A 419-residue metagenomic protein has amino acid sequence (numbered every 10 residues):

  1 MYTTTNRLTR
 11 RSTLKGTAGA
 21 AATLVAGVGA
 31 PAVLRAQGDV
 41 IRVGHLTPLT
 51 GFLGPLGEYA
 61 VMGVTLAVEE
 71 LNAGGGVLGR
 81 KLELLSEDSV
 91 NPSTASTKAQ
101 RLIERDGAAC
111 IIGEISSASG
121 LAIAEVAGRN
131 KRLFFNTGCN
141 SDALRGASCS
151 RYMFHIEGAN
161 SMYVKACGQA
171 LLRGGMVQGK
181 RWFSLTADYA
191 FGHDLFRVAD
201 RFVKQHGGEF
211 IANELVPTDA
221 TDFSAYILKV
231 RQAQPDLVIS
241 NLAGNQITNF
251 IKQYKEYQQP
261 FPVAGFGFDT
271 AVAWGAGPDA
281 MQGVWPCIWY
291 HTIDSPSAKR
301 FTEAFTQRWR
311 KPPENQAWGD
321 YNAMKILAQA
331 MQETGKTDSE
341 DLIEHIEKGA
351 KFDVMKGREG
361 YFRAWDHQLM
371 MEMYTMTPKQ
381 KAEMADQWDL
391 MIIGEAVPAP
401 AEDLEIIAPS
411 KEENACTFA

Functional and structural regions predicted by a protein language model:
M1-S12, G19-A26: N-terminal secretory signal peptides
V33-H45, G76-K81, G175-K180: Immediate post-signal peptide segment of exported/extracytoplasmic ligand-binding proteins
G44-G63, E87-S93, I115-S116, L185-H193 (+1 more regions): Extracytoplasmic "Venus flytrap"
G54-L78, D200-F202: Short, polar/charged alpha-helical segment
P55-A60, G76-G146, I156, V216-F223 (+1 more regions): Beta-alpha junction/loop-to-helix N-cap segments that form part of ligand/metal-binding clefts
A108-N213, P262-W285: Extracytoplasmic ligand/sensor domains, especially the bilobed periplasmic-binding protein
S150, Q253-N322, Q332-G335, D389-F418: Extracellular/periplasmic periplasmic-binding protein-like sensory domains
Q307-A317, A328-E395, F418: Segments of small-molecule ligand-sensing domains
